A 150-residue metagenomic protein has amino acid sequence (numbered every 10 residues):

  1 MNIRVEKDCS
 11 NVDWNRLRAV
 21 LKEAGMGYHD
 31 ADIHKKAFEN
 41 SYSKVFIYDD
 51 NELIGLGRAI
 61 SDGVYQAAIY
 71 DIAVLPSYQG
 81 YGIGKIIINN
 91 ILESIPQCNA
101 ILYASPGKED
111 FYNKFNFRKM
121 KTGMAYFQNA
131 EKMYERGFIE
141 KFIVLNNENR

Functional and structural regions predicted by a protein language model:
M1-D32, G123, E135-R150: Short amphipathic alpha-helix that is part of the acyltransferase structural core
H29, I33-A73: A conserved beta-strand-loop-helix scaffold within acyl/acetyltransferase catalytic domains
Y65, G107-K108: A generic "binding-loop/recognition-motif" signal
Y78-I87: Conserved acetyl-CoA pyrophosphate-binding loop and the N-cap/start of the following alpha-helix in GNAT-like
E93-P106: Conserved GNAT acetyl-CoA-binding A-motif
I101-Y103, N113, R118-F138: Conserved catalytic-core motifs of GNAT/GCN5-like acyltransferases
